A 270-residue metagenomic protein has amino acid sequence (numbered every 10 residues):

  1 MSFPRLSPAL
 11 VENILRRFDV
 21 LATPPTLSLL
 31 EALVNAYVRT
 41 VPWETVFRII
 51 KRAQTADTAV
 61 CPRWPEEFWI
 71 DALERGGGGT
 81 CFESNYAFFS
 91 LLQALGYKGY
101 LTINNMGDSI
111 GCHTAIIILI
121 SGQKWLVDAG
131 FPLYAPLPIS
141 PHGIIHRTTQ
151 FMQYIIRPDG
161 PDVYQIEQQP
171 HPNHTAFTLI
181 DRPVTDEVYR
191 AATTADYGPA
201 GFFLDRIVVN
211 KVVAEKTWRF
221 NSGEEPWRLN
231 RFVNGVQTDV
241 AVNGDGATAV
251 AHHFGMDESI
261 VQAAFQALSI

Functional and structural regions predicted by a protein language model:
S2-G76: Secondary-structure boundary elements
F3-N13, R17, P42, G107-A241: His-Asp-centered catalytic microenvironments across diverse enzyme cores, prominently the transglutaminase-like
L10, A87-F88, D245-G246: Short Gly/charged-rich anion-binding patches and loops
R17, A94, H252-H253: Residues at alpha-helix termini
I49, T55-I120: Active-site neighborhood of thiol-dependent amide/isopeptide-bond enzymes
G223-I270: Extended, charged low-complexity segments that frequently continue into or abut oligomerization scaffolds
